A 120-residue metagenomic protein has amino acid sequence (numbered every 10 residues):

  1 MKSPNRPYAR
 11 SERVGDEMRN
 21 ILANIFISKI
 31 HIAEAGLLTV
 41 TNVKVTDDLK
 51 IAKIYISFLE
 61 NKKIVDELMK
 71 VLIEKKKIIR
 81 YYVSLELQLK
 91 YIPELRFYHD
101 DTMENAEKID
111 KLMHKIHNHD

Functional and structural regions predicted by a protein language model:
M1-I51, S57-D120: Charge-rich, low-complexity N-terminal segments
